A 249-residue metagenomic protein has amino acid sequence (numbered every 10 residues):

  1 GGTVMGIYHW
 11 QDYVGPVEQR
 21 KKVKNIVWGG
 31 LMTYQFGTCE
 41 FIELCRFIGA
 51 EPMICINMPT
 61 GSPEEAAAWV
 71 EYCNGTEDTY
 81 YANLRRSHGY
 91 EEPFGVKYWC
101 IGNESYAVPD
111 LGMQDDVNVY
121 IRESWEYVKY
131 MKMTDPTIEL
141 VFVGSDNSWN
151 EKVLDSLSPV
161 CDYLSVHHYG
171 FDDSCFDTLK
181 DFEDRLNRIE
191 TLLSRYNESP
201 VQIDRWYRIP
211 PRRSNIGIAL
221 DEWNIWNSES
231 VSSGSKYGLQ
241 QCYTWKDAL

Functional and structural regions predicted by a protein language model:
G1-D162, V166-H168, N187: N-terminal catalytic cores of secreted or lumenal carbohydrate-active enzymes
Y130, P136-E139, D155-P159, D173-L249: Catalytic-core region of carbohydrate-active enzymes that cleave or remodel glycosidic bonds
